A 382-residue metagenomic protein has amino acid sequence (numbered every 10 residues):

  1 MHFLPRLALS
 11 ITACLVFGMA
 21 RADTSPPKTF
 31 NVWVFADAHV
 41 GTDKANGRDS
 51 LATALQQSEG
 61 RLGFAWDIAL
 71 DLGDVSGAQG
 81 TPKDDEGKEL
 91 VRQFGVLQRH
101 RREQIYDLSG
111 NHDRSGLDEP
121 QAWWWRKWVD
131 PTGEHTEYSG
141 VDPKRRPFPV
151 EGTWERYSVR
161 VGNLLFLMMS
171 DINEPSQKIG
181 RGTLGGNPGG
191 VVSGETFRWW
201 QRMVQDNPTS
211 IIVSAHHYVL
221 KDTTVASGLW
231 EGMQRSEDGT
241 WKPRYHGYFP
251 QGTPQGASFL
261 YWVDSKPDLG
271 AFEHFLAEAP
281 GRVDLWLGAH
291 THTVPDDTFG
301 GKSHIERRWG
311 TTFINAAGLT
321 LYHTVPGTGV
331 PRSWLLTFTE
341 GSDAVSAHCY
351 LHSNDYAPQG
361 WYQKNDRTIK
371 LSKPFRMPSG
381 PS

Functional and structural regions predicted by a protein language model:
M1-A8: Bacterial N-terminal signal peptides that target proteins for export
A8-V16: Bacterial N-terminal signal peptides
M19-R21: Sec/Tat signal peptide C-region and signal peptidase I cleavage site
D23-D85: N-terminal active-site segment of His-dependent metallophosphoesterases
S25, Q56-I68, R99-H100, R160 (+2 more regions): His/acidic metal-ligating clusters that form di-metal
N31-F35, W66-G77, Q104-S109, D113-G116 (+7 more regions): Structural recognition of the beta-strand scaffold that forms the well-ordered cores of secreted hydrolase catalytic
G80-Q205, H246, D296-N315, L319 (+1 more regions): Extended active-site neighborhood of metal-dependent phosphoesterases/phosphodiesterases
T293-P381: Binuclear metal-dependent phosphoesterase catalytic core
